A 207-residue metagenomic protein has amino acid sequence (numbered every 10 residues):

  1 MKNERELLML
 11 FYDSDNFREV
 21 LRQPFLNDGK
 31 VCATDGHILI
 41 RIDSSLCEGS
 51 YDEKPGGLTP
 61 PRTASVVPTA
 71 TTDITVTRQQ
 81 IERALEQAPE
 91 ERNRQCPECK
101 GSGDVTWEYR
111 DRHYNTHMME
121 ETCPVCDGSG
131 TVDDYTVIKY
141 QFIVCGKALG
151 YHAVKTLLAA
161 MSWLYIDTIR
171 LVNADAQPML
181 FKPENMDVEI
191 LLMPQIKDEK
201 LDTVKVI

Functional and structural regions predicted by a protein language model:
M1-I42: Intrinsically disordered, low-complexity linker/loop segments enriched in Gly/Pro and charged/polar residues
D28, T34-I38, I42-I207: C-terminal functional regions that serve as terminal interaction/effector modules
